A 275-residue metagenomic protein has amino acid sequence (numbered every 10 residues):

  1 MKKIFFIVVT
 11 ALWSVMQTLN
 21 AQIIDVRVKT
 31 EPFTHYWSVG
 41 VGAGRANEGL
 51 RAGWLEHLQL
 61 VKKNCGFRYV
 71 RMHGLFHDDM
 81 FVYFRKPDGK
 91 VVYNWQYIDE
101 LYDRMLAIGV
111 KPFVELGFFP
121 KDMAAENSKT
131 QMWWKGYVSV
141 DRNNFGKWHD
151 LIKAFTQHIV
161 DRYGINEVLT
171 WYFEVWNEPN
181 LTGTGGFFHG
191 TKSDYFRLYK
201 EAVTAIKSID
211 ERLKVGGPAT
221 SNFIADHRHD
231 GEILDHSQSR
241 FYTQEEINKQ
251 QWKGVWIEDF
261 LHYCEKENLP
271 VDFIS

Functional and structural regions predicted by a protein language model:
M1-Q22: Bacterial Sec-dependent N-terminal signal peptides
I4, I24-V26, T30-E31, L55 (+3 more regions): Sparse, context-dependent recognition of short Cys/His-centered cofactor- or disulfide-binding micro-motifs
F6, R45, E178: Residue-level marker of positions within ordered structural domains that often coincide with functionally constrained
V9, P32-T34, E48, M80 (+1 more regions): Residues in flexible loops and secondary-structure boundaries
L19-R68: Mature N-terminal, pre-catalytic/accessory segment of carbohydrate-active enzymes
C65-S275: Substrate-binding cleft and catalytic face of glycoside hydrolase catalytic domains, especially the flexible beta-alpha
